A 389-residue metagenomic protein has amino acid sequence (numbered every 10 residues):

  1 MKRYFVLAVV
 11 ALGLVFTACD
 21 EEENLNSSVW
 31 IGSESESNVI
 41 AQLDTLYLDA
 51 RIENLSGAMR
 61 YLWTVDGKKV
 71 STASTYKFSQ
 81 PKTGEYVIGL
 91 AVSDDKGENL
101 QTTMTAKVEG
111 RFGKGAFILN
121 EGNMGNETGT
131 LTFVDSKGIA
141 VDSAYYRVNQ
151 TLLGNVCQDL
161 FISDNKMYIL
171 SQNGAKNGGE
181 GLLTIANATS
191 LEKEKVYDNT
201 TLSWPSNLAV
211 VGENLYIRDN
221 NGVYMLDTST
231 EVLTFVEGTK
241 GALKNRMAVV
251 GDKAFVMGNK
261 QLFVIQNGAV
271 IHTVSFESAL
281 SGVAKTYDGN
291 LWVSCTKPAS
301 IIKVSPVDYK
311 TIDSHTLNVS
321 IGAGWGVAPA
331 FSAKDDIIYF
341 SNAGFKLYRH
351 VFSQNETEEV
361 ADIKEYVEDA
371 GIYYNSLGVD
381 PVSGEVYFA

Functional and structural regions predicted by a protein language model:
M1-I40, A50, K96-A116: Bacterial Sec-dependent N-terminal signal peptides
N54-L62: Solvent-exposed loop segments of extracellular immunoglobulin-like
Y61-Q80: Surface-exposed, flexible coil segments in extracellular/virion-facing regions
G89-L90: Hydrophobic/tyrosine-rich beta-strand signature of extracellular beta-sandwich/beta-rich modules, prominently
G115-L119, K166-I169, N214-I217, K253-V256 (+3 more regions): Conserved beta-propeller blade signature
G122-N126, N173-G178, G222-Y224, Q261 (+2 more regions): Short glycine/acidic-enriched loop and turn motifs that connect beta-strands
I139-L152, E192-N199, T230-G238, G268-S275 (+2 more regions): A short beta-strand motif characteristic of beta-propeller blades
Q150-I162, T201-G212, G241-G251, E277-G289 (+2 more regions): Repeated scaffold domains used in trafficking and secretory/extracellular systems, primarily beta-propellers
